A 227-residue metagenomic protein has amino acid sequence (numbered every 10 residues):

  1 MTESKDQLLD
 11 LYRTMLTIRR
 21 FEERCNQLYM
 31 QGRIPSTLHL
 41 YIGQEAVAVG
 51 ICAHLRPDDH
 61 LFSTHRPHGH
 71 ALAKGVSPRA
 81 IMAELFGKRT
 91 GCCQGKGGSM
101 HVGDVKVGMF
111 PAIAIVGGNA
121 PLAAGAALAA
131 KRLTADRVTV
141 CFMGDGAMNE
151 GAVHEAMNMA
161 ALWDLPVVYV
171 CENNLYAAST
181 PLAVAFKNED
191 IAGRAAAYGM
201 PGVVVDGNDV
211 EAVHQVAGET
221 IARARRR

Functional and structural regions predicted by a protein language model:
M1-D10: Charged, compositionally biased N-terminal leader segments and the immediate start of the first structured element
D10, R20, E155, A212-Q215: Generic recognition of stable, solvent-exposed alpha-helical segments in well-folded globular domains
R13-Y29: N-terminal glycine-rich anion-binding loops that anchor highly charged ligand groups
E23, R33-W163, P181-K187, A192 (+1 more regions): Cofactor-binding active-site loop characterized by glycine-rich and histidine/acidic residues
F142, Y169-V170: Residue-level marker for buried hydrophobic side chains located in beta-strands that build the well-ordered beta-sheet
E172-R227: Thiamine diphosphate
